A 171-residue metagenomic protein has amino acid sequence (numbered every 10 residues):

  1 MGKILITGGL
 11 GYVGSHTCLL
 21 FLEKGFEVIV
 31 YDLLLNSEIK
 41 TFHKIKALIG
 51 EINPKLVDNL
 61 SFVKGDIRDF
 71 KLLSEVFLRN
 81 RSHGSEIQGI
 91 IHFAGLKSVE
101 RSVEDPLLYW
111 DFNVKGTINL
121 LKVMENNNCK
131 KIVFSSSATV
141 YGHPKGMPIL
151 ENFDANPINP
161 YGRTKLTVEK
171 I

Functional and structural regions predicted by a protein language model:
M1-I171: N-terminal Rossmann-like NAD(P)+-binding domain of SDR-like oxidoreductases, especially those catalyzing
